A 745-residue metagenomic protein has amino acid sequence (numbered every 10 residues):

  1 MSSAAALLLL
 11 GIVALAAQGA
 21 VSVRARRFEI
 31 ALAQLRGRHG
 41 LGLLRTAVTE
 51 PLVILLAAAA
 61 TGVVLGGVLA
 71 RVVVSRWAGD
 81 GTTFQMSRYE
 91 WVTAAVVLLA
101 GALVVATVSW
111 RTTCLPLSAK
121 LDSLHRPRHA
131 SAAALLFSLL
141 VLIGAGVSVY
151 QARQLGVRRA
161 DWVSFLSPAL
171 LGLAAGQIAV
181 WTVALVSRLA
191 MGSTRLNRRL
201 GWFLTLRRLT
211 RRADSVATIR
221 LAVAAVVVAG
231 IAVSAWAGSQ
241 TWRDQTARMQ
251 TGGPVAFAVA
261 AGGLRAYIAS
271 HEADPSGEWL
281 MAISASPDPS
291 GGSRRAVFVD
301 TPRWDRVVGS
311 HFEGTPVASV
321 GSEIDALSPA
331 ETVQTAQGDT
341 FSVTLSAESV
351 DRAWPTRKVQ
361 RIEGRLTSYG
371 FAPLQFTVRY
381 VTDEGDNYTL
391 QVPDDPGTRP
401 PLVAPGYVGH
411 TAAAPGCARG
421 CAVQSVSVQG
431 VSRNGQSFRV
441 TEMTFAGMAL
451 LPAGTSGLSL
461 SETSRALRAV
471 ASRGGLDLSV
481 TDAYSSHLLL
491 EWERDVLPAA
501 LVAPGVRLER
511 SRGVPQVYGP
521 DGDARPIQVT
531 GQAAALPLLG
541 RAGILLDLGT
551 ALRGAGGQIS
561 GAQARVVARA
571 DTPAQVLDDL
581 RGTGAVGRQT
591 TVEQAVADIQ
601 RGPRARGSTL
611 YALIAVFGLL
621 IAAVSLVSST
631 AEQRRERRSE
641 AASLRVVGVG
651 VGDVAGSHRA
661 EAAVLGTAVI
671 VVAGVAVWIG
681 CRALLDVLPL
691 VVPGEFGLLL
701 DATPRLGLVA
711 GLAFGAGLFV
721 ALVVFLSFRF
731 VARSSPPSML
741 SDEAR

Functional and structural regions predicted by a protein language model:
M1, Y267-A269, E278-L280, A285-P289 (+1 more regions): Basic-flanked hydrophobic alpha-helices used for secretion and membrane insertion
M1-L15, L52-A59, G66, Y89-A235 (+4 more regions): Alpha-helical transmembrane segments, especially those used as permease/efflux helices and single-pass anchors
M1-L9, G156-S167, D578-I621, E632-Q633 (+1 more regions): Peri-transmembrane interface segments
V13-L52, L121-L124, V624-T667, A744: Interfacial "coupling" helices/loops that link adjacent transmembrane helices in transporter permeases
A17, V21-A25, G67, R71 (+7 more regions): Short helix-terminus and kink motifs of transmembrane alpha helices, predominantly at the cytoplasmic interface
R45, R198-L206, V596, P603 (+2 more regions): Alpha-helical membrane-protein architecture signal
V63-E90, Q151-V163, G674-G715, F725-D742: Short helix-loop junctions at transmembrane helix boundaries
R158-E331: Juxtamembrane segments of multi-pass membrane proteins
